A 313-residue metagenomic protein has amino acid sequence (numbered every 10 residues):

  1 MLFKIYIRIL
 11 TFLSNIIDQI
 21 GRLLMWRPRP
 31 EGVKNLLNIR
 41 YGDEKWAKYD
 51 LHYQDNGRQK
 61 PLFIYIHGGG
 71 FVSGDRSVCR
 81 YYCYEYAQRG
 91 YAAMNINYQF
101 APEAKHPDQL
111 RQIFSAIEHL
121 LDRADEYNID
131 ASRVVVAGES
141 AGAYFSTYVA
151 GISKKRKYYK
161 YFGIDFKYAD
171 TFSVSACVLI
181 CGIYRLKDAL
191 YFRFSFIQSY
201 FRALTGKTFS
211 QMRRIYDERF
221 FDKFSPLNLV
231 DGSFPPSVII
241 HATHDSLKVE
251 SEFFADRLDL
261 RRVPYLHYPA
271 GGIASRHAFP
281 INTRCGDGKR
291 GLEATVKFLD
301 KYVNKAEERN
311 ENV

Functional and structural regions predicted by a protein language model:
M1-V313: Alpha/beta-hydrolase superfamily serine-hydrolase fold, recognizing
